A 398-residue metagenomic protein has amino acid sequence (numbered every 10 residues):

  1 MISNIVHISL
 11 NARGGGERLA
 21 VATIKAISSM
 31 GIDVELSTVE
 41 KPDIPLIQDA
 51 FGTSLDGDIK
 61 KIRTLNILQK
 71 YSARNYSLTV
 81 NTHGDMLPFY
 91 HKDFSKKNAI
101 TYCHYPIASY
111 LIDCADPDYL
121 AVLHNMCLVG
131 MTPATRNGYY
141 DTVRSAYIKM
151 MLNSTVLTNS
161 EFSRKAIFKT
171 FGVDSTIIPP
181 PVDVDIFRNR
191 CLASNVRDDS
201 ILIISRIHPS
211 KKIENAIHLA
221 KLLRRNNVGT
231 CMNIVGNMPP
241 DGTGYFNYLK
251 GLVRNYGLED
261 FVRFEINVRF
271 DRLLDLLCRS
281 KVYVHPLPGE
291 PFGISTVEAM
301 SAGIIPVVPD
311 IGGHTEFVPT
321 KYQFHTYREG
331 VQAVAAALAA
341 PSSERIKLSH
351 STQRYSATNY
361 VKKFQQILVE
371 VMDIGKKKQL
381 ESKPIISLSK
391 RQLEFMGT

Functional and structural regions predicted by a protein language model:
R18-A22, D199, H208-L222, G244-N247: A conserved mid-protein helix/loop that constitutes part of the nucleotide-sugar donor-binding site
T38-P42, C231-K250: Glycosyltransferase donor-sugar binding loop
R63-N66, S342-M396: A charged, aromatic-enriched C-terminal amphipathic alpha-helix characteristic of glycosyltransferases across folds
Y119-V156, S163-K165: Membrane-proximal helix-turn-helix segments that form the acceptor-binding/catalytic region of lipid-linked
F246-V268: Nucleotide-activated donor-binding/catalytic signature segment of Leloir-type glycosyltransferases, i.e., the conserved
P288: Aromatic "clamp/platform" in nucleotide-sugar-dependent glycosyltransferases that forms part of the donor/acceptor
T296, I305-V308: Short hydrophobic beta-strand element within catalytic cores of glycosyltransferases and related nucleotide-activated
T315-A336: Change "using UDP/GDP/dTDP sugars" to "using nucleotide sugars
